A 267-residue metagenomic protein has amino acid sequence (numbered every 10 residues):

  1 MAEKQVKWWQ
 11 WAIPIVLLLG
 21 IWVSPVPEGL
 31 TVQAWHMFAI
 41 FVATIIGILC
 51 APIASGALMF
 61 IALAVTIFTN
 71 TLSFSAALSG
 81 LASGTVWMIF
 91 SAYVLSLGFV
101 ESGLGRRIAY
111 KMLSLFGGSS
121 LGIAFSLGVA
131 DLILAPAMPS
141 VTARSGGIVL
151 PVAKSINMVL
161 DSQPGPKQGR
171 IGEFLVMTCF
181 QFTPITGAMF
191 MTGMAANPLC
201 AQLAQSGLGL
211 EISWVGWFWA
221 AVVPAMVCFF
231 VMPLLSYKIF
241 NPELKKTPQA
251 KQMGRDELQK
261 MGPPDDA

Functional and structural regions predicted by a protein language model:
A2-K7, V23-Q33, I53, A57 (+3 more regions): Short, amphipathic, aromatic/basic-enriched membrane-interface segments that mark the entry/exit of transmembrane
A2-V23, V141-S145, L160-P264: Juxtamembrane and boundary regions of transmembrane helices in multi-pass small-molecule transporters and channels
A2-V6, E28-H36, I48-C50, S75-G84 (+1 more regions): Interfacial loop-to-helix junctions that mark the boundaries of transmembrane helices in multi-pass membrane
W11-A12, M37-V42, G56-F60, L121-S126 (+2 more regions): Hydrophobic alpha-helical transmembrane segments
A12-G20, V42-I46, A64, F68 (+6 more regions): Generic alpha-helical transmembrane segments of integral inner-membrane proteins, especially permease/transport modules
V26, A43, G56-P164: Membrane-embedded alpha-helical segments and adjacent helix-loop junctions characteristic of multi-pass solute
P27-W35, V42-F60, A77, F229-K245 (+1 more regions): Flexible hinge motifs at transmembrane-helix junctions and intramembrane kinks/re-entrant loops in multi-pass membrane
I45-A54, A130-S140, F180-M191: Transmembrane alpha-helix interface/packing and boundary motifs in multi-pass membrane proteins, characterized by
